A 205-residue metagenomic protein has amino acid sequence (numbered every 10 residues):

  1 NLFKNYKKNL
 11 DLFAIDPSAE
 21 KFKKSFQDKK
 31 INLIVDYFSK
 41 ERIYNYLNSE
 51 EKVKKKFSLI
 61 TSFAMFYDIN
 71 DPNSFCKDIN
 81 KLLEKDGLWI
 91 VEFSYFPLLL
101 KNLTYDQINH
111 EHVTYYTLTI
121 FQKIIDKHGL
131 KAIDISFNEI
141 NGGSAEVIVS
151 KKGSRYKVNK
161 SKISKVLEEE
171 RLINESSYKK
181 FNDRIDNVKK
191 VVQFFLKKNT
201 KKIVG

Functional and structural regions predicted by a protein language model:
L2-Y44: Class I SAM-dependent methyltransferase SAM/SAH-binding core
E41-K55: Short amphipathic alpha-helix with an adjacent loop that forms part of the alpha/beta core around
S58-T61: A conserved beta-strand element that flanks and buttresses the S-adenosyl-L-methionine
M65: Hydrophobic adenine-recognition pocket in adenosine-nucleotide-binding enzymes
N73-I90: A short glycine-rich, Lys/Arg-flanked "PGG" loop and its adjoining helix->strand segment in the class I
V91-T114, L118-I120: Short, glycine-/aromatic-enriched active-site segment of Class I SAM-dependent methyltransferases
L130-N141: Conserved S-adenosyl-L-methionine
N141-V188: Flexible, glycine-/basic-rich loop-and-beta segments that form/coincide with the SAM-dependent methyltransferase
